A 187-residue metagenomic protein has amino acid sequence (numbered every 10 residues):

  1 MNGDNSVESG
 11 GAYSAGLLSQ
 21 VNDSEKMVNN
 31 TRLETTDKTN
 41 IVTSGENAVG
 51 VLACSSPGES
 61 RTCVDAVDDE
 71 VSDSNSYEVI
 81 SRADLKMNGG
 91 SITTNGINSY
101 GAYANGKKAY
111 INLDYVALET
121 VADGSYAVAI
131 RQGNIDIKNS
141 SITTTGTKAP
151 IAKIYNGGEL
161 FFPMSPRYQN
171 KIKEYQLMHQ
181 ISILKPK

Functional and structural regions predicted by a protein language model:
M1-A48, L52-G124, A129-K148, K153-I172 (+1 more regions): Surface-exposed loop/turn motifs in large extracellular/passenger domains
